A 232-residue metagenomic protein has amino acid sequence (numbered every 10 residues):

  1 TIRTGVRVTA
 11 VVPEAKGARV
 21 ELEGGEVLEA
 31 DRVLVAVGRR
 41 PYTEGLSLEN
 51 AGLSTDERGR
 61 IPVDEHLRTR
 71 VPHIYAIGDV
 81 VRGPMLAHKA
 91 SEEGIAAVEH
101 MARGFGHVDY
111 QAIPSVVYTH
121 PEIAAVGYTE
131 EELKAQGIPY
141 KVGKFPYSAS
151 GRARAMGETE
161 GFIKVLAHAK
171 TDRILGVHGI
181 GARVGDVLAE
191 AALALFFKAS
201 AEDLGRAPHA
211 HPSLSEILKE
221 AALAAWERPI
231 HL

Functional and structural regions predicted by a protein language model:
I2, V27-H100, H107, G205: FAD-site-proximal beta/loop scaffold in flavoenzymes
T4-K16: A conserved short coil-to-beta-strand element within the FAD-binding core of flavoproteins
G5-R7, R58, G143-F145: Conserved beta-strand termini and adjacent loop/short-helix elements that scaffold enzyme active sites in alpha/beta
A10, G52, H66, K164-L166: Short, surface-exposed charged micro-motifs
K16-R19, P139-Y140: Short, hydrophobic/aromatic-rich segments at coil-to-beta transitions
R19, D79-L86, V116-I123: Short beta-strand and adjoining strand-loop segment in the mid-core of the Rossmann-like NAD(P)-dependent dehydrogenase
E23-G25: Glycine-centered tight beta-turn/hairpin loop motif at sheet-sheet or coil-to-beta transitions
A102, I113, Y118-T129, K134-L232: Flexible, glycine-rich terminal cap/loop adjacent to redox cofactors in electron-transfer oxidoreductases
